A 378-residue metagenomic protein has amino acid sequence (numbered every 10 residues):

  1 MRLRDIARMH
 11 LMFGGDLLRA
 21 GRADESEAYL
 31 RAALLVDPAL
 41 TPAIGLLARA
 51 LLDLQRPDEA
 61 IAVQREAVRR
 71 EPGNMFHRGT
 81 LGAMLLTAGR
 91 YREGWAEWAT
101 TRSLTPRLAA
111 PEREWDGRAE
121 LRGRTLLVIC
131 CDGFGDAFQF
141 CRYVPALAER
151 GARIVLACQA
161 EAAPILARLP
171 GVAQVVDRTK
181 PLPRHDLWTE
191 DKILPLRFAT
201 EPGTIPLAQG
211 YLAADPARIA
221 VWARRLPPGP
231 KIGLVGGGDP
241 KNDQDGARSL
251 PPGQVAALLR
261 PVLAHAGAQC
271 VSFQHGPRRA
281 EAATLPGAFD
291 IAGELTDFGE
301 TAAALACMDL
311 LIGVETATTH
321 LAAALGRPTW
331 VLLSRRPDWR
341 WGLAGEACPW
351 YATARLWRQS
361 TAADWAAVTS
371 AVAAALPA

Functional and structural regions predicted by a protein language model:
R2-A378: Catalytic machinery of carbohydrate-active enzymes, primarily nucleotide-sugar-dependent glycosyltransferases
